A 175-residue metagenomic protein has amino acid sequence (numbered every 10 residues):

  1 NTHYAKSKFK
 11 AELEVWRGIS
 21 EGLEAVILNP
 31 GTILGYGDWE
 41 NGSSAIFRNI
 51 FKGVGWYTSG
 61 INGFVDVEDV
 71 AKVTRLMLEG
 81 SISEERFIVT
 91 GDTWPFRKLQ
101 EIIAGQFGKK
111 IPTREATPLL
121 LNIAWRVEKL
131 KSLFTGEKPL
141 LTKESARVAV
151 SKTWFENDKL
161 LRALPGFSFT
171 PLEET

Functional and structural regions predicted by a protein language model:
T2-I27: Active-site Tyr-X1-5-Lys
K10, N41-G42, T58-L78, E85: Substrate-positioning beta->alpha
E14-R17, N49, L76: Alpha-helical scaffold segments in soluble metabolic enzymes
I19, E24-I27, G31-F64: NAD(P)-dependent short-chain dehydrogenase/reductase
I27, F64, T93, W154 (+1 more regions): Short aromatic/basic micro-patch
W56-V65, L130-S151: Low-complexity, charge- and small-residue-enriched intrinsically disordered regions
V73-L141, N157, R162, T170-L172: Mid/C-terminal beta-alpha module of Rossmann-like enzyme folds, strongest in SDR-family dehydrogenases/epimerases
